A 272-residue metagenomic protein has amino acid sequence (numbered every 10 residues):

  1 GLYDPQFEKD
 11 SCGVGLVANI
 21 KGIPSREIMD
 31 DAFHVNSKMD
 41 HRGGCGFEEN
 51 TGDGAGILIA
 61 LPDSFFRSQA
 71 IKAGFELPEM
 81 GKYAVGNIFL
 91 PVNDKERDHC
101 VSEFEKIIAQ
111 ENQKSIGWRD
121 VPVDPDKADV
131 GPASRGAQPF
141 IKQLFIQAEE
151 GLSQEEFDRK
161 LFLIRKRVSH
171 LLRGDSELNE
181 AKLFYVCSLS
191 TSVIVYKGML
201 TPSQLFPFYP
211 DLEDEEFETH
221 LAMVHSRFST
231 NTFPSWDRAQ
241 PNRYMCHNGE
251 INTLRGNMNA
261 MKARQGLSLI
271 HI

Functional and structural regions predicted by a protein language model:
G1-G44: N-terminal-proximal low-complexity accessory segments that begin disordered and transition into the first
Q6-V17, R42-G56, D237, P241-A260: Conserved phosphate/anionic-ligand binding catalytic regions in large, soluble enzymes, centered on
S25, E216-I251: Internal mixed beta-strand/loop scaffold within catalytic domains of large alpha/beta enzymes
R26-I28, Q69-I71, C100, F233-R238 (+2 more regions): Short acidic, glycine/serine/threonine-rich loops at helix termini
D31-R42, A222, S226-S229, M245-N248 (+2 more regions): Generic, well-ordered alpha-helical scaffold segments in large soluble proteins
G46-H220, S226, T230: Extended, highly charged
I270-I272: Conserved small/polar residues in nucleotide/adenosyl-binding loops
